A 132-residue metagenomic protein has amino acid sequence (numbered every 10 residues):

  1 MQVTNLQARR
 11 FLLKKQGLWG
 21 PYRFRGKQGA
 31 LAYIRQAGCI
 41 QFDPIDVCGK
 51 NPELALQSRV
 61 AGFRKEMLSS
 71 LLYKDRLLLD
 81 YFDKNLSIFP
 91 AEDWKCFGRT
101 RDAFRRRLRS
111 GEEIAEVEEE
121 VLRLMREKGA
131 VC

Functional and structural regions predicted by a protein language model:
M1-C132: Phosphate-backbone binding and catalysis cores of DNA-processing enzymes
